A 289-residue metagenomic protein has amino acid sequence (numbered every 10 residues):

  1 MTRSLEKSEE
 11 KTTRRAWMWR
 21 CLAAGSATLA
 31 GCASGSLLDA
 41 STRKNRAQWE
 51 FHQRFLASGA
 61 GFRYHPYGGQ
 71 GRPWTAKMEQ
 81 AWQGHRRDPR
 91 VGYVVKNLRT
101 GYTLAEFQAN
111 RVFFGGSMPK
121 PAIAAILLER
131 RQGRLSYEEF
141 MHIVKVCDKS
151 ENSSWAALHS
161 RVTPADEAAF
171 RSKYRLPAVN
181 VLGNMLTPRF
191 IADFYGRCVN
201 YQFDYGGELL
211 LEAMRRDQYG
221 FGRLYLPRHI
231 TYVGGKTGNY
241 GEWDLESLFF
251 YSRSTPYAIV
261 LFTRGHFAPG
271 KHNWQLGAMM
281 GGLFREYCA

Functional and structural regions predicted by a protein language model:
M1-A16, C21-A30: N-terminal secretory signal peptides
A33-S34: Bacterial signal peptide processing site
L37-A105, A157-A289: Penicillin-recognizing serine hydrolase domain
D88-R90, N110, M118: Extracytoplasmic
L98, E138-E151, V162-T163: Acidic helix-start/capping segments at beta-turn-to-alpha-helix junctions
G101, V112-L135, V146, I259: Active-site SXXK
P119, E151-N152: Substrate-binding cleft of extracellular glycoside hydrolase catalytic domains
